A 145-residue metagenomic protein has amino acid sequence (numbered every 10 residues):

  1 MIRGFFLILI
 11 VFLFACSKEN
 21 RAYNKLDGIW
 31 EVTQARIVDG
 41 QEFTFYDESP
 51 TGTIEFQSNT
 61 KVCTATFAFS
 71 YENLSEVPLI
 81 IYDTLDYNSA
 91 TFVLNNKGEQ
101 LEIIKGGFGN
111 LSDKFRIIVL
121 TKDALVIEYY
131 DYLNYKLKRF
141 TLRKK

Functional and structural regions predicted by a protein language model:
G4-F14: Sec-dependent N-terminal signal peptides
C16-E31: N-terminal helix-cap/turn-to-beta initiation motif at the start of protein domains
W30-V32, I37-G40, S89-T91, V126-Y130: Buried hydrophobic residues that stabilize the cores of well-folded domains
V32-K61: Short, solvent-exposed loop/hinge segments that bridge or flank secondary-structure elements
R36-V38, S58-K122: Contiguous, well-ordered beta-strand patches that form the walls/edges of small beta-barrel/beta-sandwich domains
I117, A124-K136: Short, exposed beta-strand-loop hairpins at the edges of beta-sheets in extracellular/periplasmic proteins
Y135-K145: Short, low-complexity, Pro/Ser/Thr/Gly-rich segments in the mature regions of secreted, periplasmic
